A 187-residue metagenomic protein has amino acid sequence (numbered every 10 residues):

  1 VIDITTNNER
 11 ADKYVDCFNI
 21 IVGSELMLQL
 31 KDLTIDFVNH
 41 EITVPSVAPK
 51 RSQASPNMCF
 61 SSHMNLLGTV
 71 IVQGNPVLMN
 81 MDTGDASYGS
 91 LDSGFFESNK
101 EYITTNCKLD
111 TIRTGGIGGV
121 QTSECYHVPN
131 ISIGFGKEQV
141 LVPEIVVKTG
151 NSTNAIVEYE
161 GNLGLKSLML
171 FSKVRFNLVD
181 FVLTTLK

Functional and structural regions predicted by a protein language model:
V1-K187: Pepsin/retropepsin-fold aspartyl endopeptidases
